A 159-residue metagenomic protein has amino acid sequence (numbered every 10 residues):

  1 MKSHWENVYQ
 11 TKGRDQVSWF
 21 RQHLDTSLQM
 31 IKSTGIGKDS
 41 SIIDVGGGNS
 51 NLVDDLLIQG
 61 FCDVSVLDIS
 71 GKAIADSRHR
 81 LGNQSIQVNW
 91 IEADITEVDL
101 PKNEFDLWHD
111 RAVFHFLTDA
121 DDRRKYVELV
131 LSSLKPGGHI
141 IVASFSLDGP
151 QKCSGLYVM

Functional and structural regions predicted by a protein language model:
M1-N103, L117-M159: Class I (Rossmann-like) S-adenosyl-L-methionine-dependent methyltransferase catalytic domain, capturing the SAM-binding
D106: Conserved acidic residues
H109: A conserved beta-strand element that flanks and buttresses the S-adenosyl-L-methionine
A112-F116: Short catalytic micro-motifs in class I SAM-dependent methyltransferases
